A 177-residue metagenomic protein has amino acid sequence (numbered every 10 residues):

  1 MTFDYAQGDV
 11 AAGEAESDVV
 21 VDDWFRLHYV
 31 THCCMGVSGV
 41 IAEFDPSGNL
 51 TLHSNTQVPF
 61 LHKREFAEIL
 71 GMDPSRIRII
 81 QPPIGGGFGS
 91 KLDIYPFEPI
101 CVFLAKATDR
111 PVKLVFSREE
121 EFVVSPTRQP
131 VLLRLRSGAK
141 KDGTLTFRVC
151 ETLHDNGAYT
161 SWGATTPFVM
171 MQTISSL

Functional and structural regions predicted by a protein language model:
M1-L177: Structural alpha/beta core scaffold segments of enzyme domains
